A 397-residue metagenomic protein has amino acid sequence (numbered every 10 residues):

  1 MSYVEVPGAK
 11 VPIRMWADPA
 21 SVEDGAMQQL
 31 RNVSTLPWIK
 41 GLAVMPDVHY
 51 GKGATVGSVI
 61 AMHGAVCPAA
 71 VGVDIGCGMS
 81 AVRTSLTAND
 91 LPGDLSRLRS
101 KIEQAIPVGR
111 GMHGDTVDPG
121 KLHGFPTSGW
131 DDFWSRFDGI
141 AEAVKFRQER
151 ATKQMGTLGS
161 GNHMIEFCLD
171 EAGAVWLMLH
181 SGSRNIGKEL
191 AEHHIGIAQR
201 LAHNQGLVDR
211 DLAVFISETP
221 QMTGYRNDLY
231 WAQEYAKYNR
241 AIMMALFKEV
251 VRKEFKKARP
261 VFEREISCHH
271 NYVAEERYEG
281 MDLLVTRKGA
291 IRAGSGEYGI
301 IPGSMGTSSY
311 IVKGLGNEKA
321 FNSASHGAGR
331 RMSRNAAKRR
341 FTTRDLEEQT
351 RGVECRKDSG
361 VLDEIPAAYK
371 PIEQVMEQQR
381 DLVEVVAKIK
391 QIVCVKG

Functional and structural regions predicted by a protein language model:
S2-Q29, P37-G41, Y50-V56, A65-P68 (+2 more regions): Domain-length cofactor-binding catalytic modules of enzymes
V59-A61, V82-R83, V312-K313: Short beta-strand-to-turn element immediately C-terminal to the catalytic PLP-Schiff-base lysine in fold type I
G64-S85: N-terminal cap/recognition module
G78-V117: Compact, glycine/acidic-enriched structural inserts
